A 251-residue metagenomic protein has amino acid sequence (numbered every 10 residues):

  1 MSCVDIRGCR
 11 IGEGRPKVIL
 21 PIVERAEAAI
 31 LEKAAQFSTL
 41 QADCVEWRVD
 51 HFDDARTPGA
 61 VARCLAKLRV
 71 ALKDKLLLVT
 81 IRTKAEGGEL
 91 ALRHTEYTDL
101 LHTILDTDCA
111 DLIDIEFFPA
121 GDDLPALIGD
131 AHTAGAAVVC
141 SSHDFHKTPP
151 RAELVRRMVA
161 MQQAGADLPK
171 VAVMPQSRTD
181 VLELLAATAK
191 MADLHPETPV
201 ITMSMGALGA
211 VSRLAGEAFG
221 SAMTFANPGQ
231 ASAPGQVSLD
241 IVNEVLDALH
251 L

Functional and structural regions predicted by a protein language model:
M1-V4, L251: Short, Lys/Arg-enriched, disordered terminal segments
S2-C3, R10-T133, H143-K147: Active-site beta->alpha loop and helix N-cap motifs at the rims of alpha/beta catalytic domains
R7-C9, R213: A generic local secondary-structure boundary/capping motif
H102, L112, F117-L251: Catalytic alpha/beta core domains of metabolic enzymes, predominantly
